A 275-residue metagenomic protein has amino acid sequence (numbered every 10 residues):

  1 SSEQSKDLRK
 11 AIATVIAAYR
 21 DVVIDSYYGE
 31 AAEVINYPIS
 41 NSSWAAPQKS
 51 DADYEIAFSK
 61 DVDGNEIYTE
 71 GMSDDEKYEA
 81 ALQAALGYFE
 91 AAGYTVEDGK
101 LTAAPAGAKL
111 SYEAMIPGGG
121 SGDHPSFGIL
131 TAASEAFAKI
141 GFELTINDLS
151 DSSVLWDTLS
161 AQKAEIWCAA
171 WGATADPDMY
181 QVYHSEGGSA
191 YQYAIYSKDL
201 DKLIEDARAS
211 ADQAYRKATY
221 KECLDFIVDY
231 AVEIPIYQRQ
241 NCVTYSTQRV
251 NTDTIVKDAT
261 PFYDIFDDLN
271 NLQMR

Functional and structural regions predicted by a protein language model:
E3-E135, N271-R275: Append "and occasionally in soluble cytosolic enzymes with long acidic Gly/Pro-rich linkers
A13-A57, P125-S134, D157-R275: Detector for C-terminal structural segments
V22-D25, V96-G99, F142-D148, I234-P235: Acidic/polar loop patches that form or flank catalytic/metal-binding clefts of enzymes that bind anionic ligands
Y28-G29, I116-G118, D148-S150, Q238-Q240: A mature extracytoplasmic/lumenal domain signature
A132-L144: Short alpha-helix C-terminal cap/hinge motif
I146-D157: Short helix-initiation/N-cap motifs at beta->coil->alpha
